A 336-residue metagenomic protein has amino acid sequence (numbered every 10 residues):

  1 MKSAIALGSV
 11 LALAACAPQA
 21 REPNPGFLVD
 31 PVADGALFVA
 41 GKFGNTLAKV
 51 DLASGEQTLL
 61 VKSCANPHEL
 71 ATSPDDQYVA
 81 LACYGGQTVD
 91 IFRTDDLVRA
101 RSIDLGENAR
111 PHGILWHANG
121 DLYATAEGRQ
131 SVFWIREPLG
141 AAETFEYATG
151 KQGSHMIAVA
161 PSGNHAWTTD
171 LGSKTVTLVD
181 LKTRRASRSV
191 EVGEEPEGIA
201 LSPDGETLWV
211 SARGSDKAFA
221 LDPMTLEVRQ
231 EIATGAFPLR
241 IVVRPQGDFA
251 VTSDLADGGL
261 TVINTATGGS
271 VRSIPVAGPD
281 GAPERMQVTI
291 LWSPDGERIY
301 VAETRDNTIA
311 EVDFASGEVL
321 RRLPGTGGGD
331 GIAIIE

Functional and structural regions predicted by a protein language model:
M1-A4: Positively charged n-region of N-terminal signal peptides that target proteins for export
A6-A14: Bacterial N-terminal signal peptides
C16-E336: Predominantly soluble domains enriched in secretory-pathway, periplasmic, or organellar proteins
